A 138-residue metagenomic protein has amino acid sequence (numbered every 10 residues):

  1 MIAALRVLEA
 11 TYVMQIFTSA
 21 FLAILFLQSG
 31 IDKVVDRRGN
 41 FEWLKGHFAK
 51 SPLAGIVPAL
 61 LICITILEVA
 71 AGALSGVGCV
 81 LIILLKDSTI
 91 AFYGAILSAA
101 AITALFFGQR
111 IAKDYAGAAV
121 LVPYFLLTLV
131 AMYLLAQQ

Functional and structural regions predicted by a protein language model:
M1-D32, I62, I66-Q138: Extended, low-polarity transmembrane helix blocks
I24-T65: Solvent-exposed, well-ordered loop and adjacent helix/strand elements within mature globular domains that form
